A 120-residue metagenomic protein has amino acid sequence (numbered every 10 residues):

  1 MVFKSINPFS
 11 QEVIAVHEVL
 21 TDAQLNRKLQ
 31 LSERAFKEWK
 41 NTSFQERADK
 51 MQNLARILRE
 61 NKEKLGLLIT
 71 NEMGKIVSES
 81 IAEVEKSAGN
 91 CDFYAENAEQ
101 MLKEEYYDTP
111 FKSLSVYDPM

Functional and structural regions predicted by a protein language model:
M1-S113: N-terminal Rossmann-like NAD(P)+-binding subdomain of aldehyde/semialdehyde dehydrogenases
V116-M120: Conserved pre-ATP/AMP-binding loop-to-beta segment of ANL
